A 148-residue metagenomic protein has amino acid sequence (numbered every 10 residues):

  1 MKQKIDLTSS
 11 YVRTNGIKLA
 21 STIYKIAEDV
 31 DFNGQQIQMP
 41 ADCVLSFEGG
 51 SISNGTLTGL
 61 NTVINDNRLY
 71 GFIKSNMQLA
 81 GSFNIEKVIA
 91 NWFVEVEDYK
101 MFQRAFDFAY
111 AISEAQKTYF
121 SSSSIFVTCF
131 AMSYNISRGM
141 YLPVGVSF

Functional and structural regions predicted by a protein language model:
M1-Q3, I73-S75, Q116: Generic cytosolic/nucleocytoplasmic N-terminal low-complexity/intrinsically disordered segments
M1-R13, S82-Q103: Right-handed parallel beta-helix/beta-solenoid
T8-Y11, S21-T56, D107-S147: N-terminal extracellular ligand-recognition/capping segment immediately after the signal peptide
D31, N76, N84-I85, A90-W92 (+1 more regions): Residues at structural and domain junctions
I52, N61-K87: Extracellular, surface-exposed repeat architectures
